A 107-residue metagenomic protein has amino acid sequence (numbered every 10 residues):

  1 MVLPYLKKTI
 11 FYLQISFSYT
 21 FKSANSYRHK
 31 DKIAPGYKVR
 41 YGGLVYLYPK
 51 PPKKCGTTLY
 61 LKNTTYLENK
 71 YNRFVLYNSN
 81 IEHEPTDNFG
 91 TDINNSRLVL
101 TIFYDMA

Functional and structural regions predicted by a protein language model:
M1-S26: Non-heme Fe(II)/2-oxoglutarate
S18-A107: Catalytic core of non-heme Fe(II) oxygenases with the double-stranded beta-helix
